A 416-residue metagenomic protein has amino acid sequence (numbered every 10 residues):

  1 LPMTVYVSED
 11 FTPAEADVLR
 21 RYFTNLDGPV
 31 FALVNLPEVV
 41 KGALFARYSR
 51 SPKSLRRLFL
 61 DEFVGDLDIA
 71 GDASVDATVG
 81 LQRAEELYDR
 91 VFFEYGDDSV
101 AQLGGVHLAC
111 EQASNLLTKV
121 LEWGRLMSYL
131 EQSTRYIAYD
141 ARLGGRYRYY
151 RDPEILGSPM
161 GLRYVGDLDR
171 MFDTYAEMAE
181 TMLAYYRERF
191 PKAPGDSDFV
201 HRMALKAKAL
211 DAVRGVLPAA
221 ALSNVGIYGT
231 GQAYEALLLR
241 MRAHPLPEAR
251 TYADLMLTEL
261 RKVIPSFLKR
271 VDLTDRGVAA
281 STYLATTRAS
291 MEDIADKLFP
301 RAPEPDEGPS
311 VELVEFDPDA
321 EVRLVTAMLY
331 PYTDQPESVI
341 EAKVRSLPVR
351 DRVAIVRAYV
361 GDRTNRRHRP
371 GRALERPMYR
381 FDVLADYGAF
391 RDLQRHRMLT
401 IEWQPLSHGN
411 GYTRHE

Functional and structural regions predicted by a protein language model:
L1-E416: A conserved ligand/cofactor-binding region detector
